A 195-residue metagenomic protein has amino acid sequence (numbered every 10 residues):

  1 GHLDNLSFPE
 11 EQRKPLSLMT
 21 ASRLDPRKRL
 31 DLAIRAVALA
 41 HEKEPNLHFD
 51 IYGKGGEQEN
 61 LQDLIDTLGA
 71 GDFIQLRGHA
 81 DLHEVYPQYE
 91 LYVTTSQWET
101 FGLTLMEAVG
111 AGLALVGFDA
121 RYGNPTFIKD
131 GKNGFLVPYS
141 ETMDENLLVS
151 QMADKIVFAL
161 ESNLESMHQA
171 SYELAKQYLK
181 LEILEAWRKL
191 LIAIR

Functional and structural regions predicted by a protein language model:
E10-K28, I34-V37: Conserved donor-binding/catalytic core segment of Leloir-type glycosyltransferases
L18, A33-V37, F49, M152 (+1 more regions): A structural motif in glycosyltransferase catalytic domains
Q62-H79: Nucleotide-activated donor-binding/catalytic signature segment of Leloir-type glycosyltransferases, i.e., the conserved
Q97: Aromatic "clamp/platform" in nucleotide-sugar-dependent glycosyltransferases that forms part of the donor/acceptor
A114-F118: Short hydrophobic beta-strand element within catalytic cores of glycosyltransferases and related nucleotide-activated
P125-I156: Change "using UDP/GDP/dTDP sugars" to "using nucleotide sugars
F158, E165-Q177: A short, well-ordered alpha-helix in the C-terminal region of glycosyltransferases
F158-S162, K180-R195: C-terminal alpha-helical cap of glycosyltransferases
